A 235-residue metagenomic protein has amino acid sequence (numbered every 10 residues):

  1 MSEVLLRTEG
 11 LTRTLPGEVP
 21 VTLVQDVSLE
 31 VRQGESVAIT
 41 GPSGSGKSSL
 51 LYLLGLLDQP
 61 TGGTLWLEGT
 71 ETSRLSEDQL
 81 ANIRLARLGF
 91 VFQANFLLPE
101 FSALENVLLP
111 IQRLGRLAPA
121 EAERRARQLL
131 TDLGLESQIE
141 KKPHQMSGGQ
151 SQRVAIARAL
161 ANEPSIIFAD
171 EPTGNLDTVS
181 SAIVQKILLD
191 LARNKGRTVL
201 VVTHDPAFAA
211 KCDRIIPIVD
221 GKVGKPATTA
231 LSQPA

Functional and structural regions predicted by a protein language model:
M1-T14, K225-A235: ABC-family P-loop ATPase nucleotide-binding domain
V4-K211, I215: ABC family nucleotide-binding domain
I215-A227: H-loop (His-switch) and adjacent beta-strand-loop-beta switch element of ABC-type ATPase nucleotide-binding domains
